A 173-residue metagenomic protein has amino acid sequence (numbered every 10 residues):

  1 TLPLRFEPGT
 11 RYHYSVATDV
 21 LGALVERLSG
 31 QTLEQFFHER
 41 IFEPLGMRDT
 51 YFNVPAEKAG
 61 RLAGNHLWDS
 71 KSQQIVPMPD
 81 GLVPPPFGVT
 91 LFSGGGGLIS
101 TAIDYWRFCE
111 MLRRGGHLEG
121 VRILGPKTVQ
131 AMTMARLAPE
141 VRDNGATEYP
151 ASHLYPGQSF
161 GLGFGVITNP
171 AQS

Functional and structural regions predicted by a protein language model:
T1-Q172: Short, surface-exposed loop or secondary-structure junction motifs that flank catalytic or metal-binding residues
